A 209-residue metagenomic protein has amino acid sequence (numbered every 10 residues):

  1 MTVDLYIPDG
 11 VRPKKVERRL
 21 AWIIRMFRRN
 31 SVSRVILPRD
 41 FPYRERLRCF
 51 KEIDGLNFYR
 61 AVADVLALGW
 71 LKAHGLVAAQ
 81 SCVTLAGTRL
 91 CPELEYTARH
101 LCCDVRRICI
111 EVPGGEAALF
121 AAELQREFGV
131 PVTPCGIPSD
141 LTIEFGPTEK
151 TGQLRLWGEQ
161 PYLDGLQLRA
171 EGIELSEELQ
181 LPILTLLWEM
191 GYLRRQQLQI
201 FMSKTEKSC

Functional and structural regions predicted by a protein language model:
M1-R44, K207: Metallocofactor- and cofactor-centric catalytic cores in central/energy metabolism, strongly enriched
L5-I7, L154-C209: Adenosine-phosphate binding glycine-rich loop
V32-P38, I108-V112, D140-G146, R155-L156: Short, hydrophobic beta-strand segments that form beta-sheet elements in well-ordered domains
R34-P38, E52-G55, T133-G136, W157: General beta-strand structural signal in soluble alpha/beta enzymes
Y43-C49, L119-L124, I137, E149-Q153: Short loop/helix-cap segments at secondary-structure boundaries that form the rim of catalytic
K51-G69: A glycine-rich, Thr/Ser-enriched phosphate-binding loop motif common to dinucleotide/cofactor-binding enzymes
H74-P138: Glycine-rich phosphate/diphosphate-binding loop of Rossmann-like nucleotide-binding domains
T133-L163: Short, well-ordered secondary-structure micro-motifs within conserved domains or adaptor modules
